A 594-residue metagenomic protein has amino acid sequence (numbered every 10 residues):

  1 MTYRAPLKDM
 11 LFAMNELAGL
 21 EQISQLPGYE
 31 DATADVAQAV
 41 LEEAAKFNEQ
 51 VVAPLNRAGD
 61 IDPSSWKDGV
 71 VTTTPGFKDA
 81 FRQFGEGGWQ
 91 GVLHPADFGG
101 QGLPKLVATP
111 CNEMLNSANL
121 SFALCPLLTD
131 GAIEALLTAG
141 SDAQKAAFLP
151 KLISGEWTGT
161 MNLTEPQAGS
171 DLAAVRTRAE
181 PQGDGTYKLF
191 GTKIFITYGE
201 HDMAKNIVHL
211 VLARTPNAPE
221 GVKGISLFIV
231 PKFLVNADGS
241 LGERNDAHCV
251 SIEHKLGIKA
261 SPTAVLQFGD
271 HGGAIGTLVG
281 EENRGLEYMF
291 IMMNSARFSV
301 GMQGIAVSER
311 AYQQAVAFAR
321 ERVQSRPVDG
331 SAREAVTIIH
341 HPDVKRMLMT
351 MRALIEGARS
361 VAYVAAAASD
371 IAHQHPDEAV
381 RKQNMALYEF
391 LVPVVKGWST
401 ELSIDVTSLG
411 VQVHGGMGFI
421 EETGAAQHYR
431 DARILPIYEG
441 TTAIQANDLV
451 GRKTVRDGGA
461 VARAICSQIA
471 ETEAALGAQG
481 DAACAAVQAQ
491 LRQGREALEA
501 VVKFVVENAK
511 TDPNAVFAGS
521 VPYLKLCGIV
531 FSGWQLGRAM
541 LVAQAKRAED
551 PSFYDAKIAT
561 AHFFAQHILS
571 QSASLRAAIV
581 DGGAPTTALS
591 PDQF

Functional and structural regions predicted by a protein language model:
M1-A123, A147, A578, A584-F594: Amphipathic, small/basic residue-rich leader segments at the start of a protein or domain
M1-Q25, A274-N283, Q314, R320-E321 (+2 more regions): Acidic, low-complexity proline/glycine-rich segments
R4-A5, G88, P181, I258 (+3 more regions): Alpha-helix capping/hinge segments and adjacent helical runs
G28-D31, I61-T73, R284-S299, Q313-R352 (+4 more regions): Glycine-rich cofactor-pocket loops
F77, L128-T129, G140-Q182, A366-M385 (+3 more regions): Internal maturation/activation junctions in enzymes
T186-R244: A short core secondary-structure module
F195-T197, L234-V250, K255, P262-A296 (+2 more regions): A glycine-rich, basic-preceded beta-loop-alpha segment at the flavin cofactor/substrate interface of flavin-utilizing
R456, E471-F594: C-terminal amphipathic alpha-helical interaction region
